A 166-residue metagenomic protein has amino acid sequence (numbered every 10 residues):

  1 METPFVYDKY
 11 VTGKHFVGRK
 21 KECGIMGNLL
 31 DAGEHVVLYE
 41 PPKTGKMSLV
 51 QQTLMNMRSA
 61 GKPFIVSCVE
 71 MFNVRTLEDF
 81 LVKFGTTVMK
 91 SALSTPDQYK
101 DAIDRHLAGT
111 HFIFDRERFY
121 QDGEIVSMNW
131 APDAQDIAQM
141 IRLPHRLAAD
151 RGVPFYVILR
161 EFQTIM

Functional and structural regions predicted by a protein language model:
M1-S59: Walker A/P-loop-proximal flanking segment of P-loop NTPase domains
A32-H35, P41-T44, S48-I165: P-loop NTPase nucleotide-binding core
